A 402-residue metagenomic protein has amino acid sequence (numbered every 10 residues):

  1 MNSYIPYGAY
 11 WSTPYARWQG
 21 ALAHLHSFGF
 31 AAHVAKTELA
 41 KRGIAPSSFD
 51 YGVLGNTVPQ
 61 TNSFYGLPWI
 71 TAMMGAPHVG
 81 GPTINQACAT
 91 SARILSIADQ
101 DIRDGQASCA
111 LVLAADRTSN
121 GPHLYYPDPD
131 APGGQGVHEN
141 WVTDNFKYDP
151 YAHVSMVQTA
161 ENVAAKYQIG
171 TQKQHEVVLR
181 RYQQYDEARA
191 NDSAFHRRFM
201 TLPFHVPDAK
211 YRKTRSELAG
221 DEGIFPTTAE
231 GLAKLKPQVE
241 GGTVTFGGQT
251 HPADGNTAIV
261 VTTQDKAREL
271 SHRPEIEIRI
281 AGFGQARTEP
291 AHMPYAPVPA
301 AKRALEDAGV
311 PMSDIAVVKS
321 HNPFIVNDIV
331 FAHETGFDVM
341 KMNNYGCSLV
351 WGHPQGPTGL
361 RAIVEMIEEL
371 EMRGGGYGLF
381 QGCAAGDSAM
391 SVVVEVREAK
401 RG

Functional and structural regions predicted by a protein language model:
M1-T83, C88-A89, T159-T171, R181 (+5 more regions): Conserved active-site "lid/cap" helical segment
Y7-W11, T201-P203, E277-A286: Short amphipathic
S12-T13, H24, F28-H33, K41 (+2 more regions): N-terminal extracellular/periplasmic Venus flytrap/periplasmic-binding protein-like
N56-V58, C88-T90, R103, V112-H123: Glycine-rich beta-to-alpha active-site loop
V58-P59, S63-F64, W69-A72, A76-P77 (+2 more regions): Claisen-condensing/thiolase-fold acyl-transfer catalytic domains that form or cleave C-C bonds in fatty acid
C109-N162: Flexible glycine-/small-residue-enriched beta->alpha junction loops that bind anionic phosphate/pyrophosphate groups
A114-H123, D208-K210, R287-A291, I325: Acyl-CoA/ACP chain-elongation machinery
V142-N145, A165, E240-F246: Flexible glycine/proline-enriched surface loops and loop-helix/loop-strand junctions
